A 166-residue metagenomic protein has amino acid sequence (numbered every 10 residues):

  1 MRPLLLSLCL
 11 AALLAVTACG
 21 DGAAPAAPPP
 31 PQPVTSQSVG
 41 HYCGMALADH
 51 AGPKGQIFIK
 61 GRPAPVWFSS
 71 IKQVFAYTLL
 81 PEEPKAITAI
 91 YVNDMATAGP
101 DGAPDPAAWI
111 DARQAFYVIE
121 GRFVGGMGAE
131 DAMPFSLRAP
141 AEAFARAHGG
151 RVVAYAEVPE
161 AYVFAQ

Functional and structural regions predicted by a protein language model:
M1-L8: Bacterial N-terminal signal peptides that target proteins for export
A15-A18: C-terminal motif of bacterial Sec signal peptides marking the signal peptidase cleavage site
G20-G22: Bacterial signal peptide processing site
A24-Q32: Short, intrinsically disordered, charge-biased short linear motifs at domain edges
G40: Short cysteine-rich clusters marking metal-coordination/redox-active sites
G44: Cys/His-coordinated zinc-binding microdomains
H50-P53: Short Cys/His-rich "knuckle" micro-motifs
T88-E142, R151-V152: Thiol/selenol-based redox catalytic cores and closely related redox-interacting motifs
